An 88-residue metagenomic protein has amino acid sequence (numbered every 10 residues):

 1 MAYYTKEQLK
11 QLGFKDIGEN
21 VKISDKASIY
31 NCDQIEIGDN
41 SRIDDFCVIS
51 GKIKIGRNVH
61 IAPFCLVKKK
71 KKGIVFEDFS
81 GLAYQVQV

Functional and structural regions predicted by a protein language model:
M1-V88: Domain-scale signature associated with acetyltransferase and cell-envelope carbohydrate enzymes
